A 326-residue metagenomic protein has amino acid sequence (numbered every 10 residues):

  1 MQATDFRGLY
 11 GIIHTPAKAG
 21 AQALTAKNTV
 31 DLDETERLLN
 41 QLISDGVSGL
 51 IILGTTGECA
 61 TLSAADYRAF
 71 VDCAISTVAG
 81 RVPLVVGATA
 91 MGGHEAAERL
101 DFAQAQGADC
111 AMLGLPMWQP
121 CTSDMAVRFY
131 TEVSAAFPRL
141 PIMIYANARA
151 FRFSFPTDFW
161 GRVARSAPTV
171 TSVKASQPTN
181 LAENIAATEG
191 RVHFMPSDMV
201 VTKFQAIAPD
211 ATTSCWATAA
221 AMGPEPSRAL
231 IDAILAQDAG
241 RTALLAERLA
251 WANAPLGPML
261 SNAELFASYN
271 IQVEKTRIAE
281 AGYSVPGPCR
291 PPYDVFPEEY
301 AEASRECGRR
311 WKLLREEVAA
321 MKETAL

Functional and structural regions predicted by a protein language model:
M1, D5, T218-M222, F266: A generic short alpha-helical patch detector that favors 3-5-residue windows in or near N-terminal regions
Q2-R152, Y293-D294, R315-L326: Active-site beta->alpha loop and helix N-cap motifs at the rims of alpha/beta catalytic domains
G8, G46-G49, G54-G57, G87-T89 (+7 more regions): Glycine-centered flexibility sites
G8-K18, D45, A211, G223-L326: C-terminal alpha-helical cap/extension of soluble enzyme domains
V30-D33, R37, A65, A69 (+7 more regions): Conserved active-site and cofactor/substrate-binding residues in soluble primary-metabolism enzymes
F70-V71, F102, T131-E132, V192 (+3 more regions): Short alpha-helix boundary/capping motifs
E132-P141, N147-A263: Catalytic alpha/beta core domains of metabolic enzymes, predominantly
